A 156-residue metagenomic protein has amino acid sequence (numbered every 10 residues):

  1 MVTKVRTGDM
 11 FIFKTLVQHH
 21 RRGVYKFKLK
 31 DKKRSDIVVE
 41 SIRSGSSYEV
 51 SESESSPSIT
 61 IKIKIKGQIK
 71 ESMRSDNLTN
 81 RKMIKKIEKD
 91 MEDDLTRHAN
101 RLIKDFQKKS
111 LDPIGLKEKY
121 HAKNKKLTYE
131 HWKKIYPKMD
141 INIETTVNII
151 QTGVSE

Functional and structural regions predicted by a protein language model:
M1-E156: Membrane-proximal alpha-helical signals and transmembrane carboxylates
